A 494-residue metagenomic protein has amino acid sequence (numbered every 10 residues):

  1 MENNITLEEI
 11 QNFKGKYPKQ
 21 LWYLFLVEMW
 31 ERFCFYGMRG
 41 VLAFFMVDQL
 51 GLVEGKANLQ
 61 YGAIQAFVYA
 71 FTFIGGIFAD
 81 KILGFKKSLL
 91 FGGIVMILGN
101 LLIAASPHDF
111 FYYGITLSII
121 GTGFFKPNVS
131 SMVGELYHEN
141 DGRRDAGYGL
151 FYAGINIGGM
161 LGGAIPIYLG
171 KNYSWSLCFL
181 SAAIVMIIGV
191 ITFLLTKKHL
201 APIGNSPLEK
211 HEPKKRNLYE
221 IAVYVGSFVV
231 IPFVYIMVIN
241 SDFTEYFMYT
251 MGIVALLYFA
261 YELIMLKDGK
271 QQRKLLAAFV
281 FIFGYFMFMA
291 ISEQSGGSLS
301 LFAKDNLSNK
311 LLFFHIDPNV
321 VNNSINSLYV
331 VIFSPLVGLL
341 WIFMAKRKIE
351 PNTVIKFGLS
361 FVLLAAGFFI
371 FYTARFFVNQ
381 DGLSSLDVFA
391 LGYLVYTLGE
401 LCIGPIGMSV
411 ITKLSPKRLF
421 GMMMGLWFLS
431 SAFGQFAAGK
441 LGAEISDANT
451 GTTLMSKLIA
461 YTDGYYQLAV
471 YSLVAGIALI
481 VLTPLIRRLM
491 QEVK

Functional and structural regions predicted by a protein language model:
M1-K19, E139, G170-S300, K304-K310 (+3 more regions): Intracellular loop-helix junctions on the cytosolic face of multi-pass helical membrane proteins
M38-N58, S295-N322: Short amphipathic helix-loop junctions that connect adjacent transmembrane helices in Major Facilitator Superfamily/SLC
G62-A79, K126, S324-V337: Central cavity-lining transmembrane alpha-helices of secondary-active solute carriers, predominantly the Major
V68, R143-G163, G170-K171, A183-G189 (+4 more regions): Glycine-rich segments within core transmembrane alpha-helices of 12-TM secondary carriers
K81-G93, Q271, F343-V362: Cytoplasmic membrane-interface "Motif A"-like loop-to-helix N-cap segments of 12-TM Major Facilitator Superfamily
F91-Y112, G358-D381: C-terminal ends and interior cores of transmembrane alpha-helices in multi-pass membrane transporters/permeases
G99, F110-F125, I282, Q380-C402: Hydrophobic core of transmembrane alpha-helices in multi-pass small-molecule transporters, especially MFS/SLC-type
F124-H138, C402-S415: Intracellular juxtamembrane helix-capping segments at the cytosolic ends of symmetry-related transmembrane helices
